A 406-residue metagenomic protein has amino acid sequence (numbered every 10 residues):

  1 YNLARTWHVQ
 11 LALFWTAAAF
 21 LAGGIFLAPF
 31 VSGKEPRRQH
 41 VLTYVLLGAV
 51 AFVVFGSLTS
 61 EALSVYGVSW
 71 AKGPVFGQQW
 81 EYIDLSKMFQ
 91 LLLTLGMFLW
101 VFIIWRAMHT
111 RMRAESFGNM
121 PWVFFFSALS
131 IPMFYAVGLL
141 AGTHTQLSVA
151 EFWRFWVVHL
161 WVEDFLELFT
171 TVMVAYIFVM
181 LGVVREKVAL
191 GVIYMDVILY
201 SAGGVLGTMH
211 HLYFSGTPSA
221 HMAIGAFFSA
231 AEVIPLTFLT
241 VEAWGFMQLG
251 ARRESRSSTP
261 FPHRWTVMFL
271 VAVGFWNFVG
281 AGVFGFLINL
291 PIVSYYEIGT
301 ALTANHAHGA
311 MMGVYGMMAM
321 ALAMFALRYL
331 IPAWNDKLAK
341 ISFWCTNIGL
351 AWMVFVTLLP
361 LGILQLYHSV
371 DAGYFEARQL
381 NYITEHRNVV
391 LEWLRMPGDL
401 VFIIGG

Functional and structural regions predicted by a protein language model:
Y1, R5-S32, H40-G67, S86-M108 (+7 more regions): Hydrophobic cores of alpha-helical transmembrane segments in multi-pass integral membrane proteins
V75-K87, S116-N119, V149-H159, T217-F228 (+1 more regions): Non-cytosolic membrane-interface motifs at loop->transmembrane helix junctions
A114, L249-R264: Membrane-interfacial, low-structure loops and terminal tails that flank and connect transmembrane helices in multi-pass
T145, H211-A220: Membrane-interface helix caps and helix-loop-helix hairpins in membrane proteins
E186: Solvent-exposed interhelical
A189-G191, R256-S257: Beta-strand segments within the central parallel beta-sheet cores of soluble alpha/beta enzyme folds
S255, V293-I298: Anaerobic metallocofactor- and corrinoid-dependent redox/one-carbon enzyme cores, especially those from methanogenesis
